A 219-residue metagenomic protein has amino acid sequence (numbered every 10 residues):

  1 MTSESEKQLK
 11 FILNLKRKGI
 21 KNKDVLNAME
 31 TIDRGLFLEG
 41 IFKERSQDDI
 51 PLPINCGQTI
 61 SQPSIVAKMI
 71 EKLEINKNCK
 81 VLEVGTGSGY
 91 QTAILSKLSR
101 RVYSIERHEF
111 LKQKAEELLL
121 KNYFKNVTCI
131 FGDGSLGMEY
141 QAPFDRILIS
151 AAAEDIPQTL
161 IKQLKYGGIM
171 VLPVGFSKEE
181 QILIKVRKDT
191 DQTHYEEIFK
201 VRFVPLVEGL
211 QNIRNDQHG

Functional and structural regions predicted by a protein language model:
M1-L82, Y90-I94, L98, L111-N122 (+2 more regions): Class I SAM-dependent transferase core
E74-H194: Conserved nucleotide-cofactor-binding alpha/beta core module
